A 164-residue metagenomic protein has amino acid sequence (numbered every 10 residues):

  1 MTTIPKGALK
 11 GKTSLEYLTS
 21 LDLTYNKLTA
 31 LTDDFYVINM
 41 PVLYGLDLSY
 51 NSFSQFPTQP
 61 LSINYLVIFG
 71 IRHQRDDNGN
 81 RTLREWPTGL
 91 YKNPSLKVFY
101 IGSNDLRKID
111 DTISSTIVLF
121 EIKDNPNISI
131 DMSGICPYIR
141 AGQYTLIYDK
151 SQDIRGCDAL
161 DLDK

Functional and structural regions predicted by a protein language model:
T3, Y17-D22, A30, V42-G45 (+4 more regions): Conserved LRR concave beta-strand detector
I4, L31-D34, F56, E85-W86 (+2 more regions): Canonical leucine-rich repeat
A8-K12, F35-I38, Q59-S62, L90-Y91 (+2 more regions): Hydrophobic anchor residues at the C-terminal helix/turn of individual leucine-rich repeat
L23-N26, N51, I71-Q74, N78-R81 (+2 more regions): Consensus "Asn ladder" position of solenoid repeat domains
T29, K92, R107, G142 (+1 more regions): Secreted/processed peptides and extracellular or luminal domains of membrane proteins
G79, T88-P94, V98, S103-T112 (+2 more regions): Extracellular beta-rich repeat passengers
I117-K164: Membrane-proximal C-terminal cap and juxtamembrane stalk of leucine-rich repeat ectodomains
